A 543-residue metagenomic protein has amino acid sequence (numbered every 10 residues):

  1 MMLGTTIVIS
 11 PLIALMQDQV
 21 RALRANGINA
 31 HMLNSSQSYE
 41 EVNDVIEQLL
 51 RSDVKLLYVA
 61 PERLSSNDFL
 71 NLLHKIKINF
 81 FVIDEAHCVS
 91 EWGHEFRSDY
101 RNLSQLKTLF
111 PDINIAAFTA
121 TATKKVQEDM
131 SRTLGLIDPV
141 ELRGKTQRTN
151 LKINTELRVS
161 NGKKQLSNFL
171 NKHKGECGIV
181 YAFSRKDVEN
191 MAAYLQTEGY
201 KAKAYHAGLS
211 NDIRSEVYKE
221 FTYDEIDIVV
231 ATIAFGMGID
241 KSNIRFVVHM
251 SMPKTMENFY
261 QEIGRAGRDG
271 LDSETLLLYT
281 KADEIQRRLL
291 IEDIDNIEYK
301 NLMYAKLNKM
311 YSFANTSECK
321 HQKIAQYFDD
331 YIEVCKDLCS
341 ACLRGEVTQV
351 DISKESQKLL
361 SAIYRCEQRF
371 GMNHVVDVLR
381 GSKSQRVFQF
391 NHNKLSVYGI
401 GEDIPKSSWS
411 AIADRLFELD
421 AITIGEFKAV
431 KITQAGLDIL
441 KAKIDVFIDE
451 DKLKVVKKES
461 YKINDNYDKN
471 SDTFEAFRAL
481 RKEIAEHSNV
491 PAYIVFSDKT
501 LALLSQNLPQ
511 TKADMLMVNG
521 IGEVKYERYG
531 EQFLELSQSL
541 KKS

Functional and structural regions predicted by a protein language model:
M1-M2, T6, S10, A14-I297 (+2 more regions): Helicase motor core with emphasis on the C-terminal RecA-like subdomain
E91-H94, G175, N315, Q506 (+2 more regions): Residues in soluble alpha-helical coiled-coils and helical-bundle/repeat scaffolds
R132, Q261, L276-T280, S312 (+6 more regions): Generic alpha-helical structural context detector
T149, I153, Q261, A305-K309 (+4 more regions): Positions in alpha-helical segments
H249, F313, L503-L504: Short alpha-helical segment immediately N-terminal to, or the first helix within, an HTH/HTH-like DNA-binding domain
M303-Y304, E333-S543: Accessory DNA-binding and partner-docking regions appended to nucleic-acid-acting proteins, especially the terminal
A305-I332, A479, E486-N489: C-terminal accessory regions
